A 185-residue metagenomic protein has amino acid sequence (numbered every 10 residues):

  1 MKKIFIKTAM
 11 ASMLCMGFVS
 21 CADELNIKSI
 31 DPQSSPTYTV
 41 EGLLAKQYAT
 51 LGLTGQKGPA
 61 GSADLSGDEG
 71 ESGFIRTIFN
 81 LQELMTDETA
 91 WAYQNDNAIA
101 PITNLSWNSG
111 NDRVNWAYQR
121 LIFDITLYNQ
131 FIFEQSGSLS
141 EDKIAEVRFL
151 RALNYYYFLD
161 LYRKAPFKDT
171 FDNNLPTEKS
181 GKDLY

Functional and structural regions predicted by a protein language model:
M1-S29: Bacterial Sec-dependent N-terminal signal peptides
K2, G70-R76, L81: First exposed extracellular module after export/assembly in secreted or surface-exposed proteins
L14, T50-Q56, Q82-E83, T89: Extracytoplasmic/secretory soluble proteins
C21-I75: Membrane-proximal, proline-rich intrinsically disordered regions
D31, D169-L175: Short linear capping/connector segments at secondary-structure termini
T89-Y162, P176-D183: Conserved, well-structured interaction surfaces
A165: Short, surface-exposed glycine/acidic/tryptophan-bearing loops
